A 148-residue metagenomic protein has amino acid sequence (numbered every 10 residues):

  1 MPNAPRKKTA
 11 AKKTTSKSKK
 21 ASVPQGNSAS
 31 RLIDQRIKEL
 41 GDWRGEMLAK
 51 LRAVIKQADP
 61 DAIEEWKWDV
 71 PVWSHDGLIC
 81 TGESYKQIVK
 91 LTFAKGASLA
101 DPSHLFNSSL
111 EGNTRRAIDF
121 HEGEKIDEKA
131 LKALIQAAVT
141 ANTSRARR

Functional and structural regions predicted by a protein language model:
M1-R148: Charge-dense, helix-prone N-terminal extensions
